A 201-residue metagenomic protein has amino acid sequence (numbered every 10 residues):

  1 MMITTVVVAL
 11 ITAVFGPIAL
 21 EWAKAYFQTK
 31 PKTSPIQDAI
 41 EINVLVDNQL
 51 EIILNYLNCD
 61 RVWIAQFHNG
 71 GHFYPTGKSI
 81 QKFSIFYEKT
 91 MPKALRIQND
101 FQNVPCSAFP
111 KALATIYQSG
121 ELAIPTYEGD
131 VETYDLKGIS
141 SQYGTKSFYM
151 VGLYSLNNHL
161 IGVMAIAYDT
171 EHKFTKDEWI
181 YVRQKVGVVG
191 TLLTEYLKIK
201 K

Functional and structural regions predicted by a protein language model:
T4-M91, I199-K200: Intrinsically disordered, low-complexity terminal regulatory regions
A13, K137, M150, V163: Short hydrophobic/aromatic beta-strand element in the GNAT-like acyltransferase core that lines or flanks the acyl-donor
I42-Q49, C106-P110, I180-R183: Well-ordered, non-membrane alpha-helical segments in soluble/globular domains
K82-Y143: Regulatory sensory and allosteric helical modules in signal-transduction proteins and certain transcription factors
S147-Y154: Short hydrophobic beta-strand micro-motif common in sensory/regulatory domains
Y154-L160: Flexible loop/coil segments at beta-strand boundaries within sensory signal-transduction domains
G162-K201: Juxtadomain coupling helices with adjacent low-complexity linkers
